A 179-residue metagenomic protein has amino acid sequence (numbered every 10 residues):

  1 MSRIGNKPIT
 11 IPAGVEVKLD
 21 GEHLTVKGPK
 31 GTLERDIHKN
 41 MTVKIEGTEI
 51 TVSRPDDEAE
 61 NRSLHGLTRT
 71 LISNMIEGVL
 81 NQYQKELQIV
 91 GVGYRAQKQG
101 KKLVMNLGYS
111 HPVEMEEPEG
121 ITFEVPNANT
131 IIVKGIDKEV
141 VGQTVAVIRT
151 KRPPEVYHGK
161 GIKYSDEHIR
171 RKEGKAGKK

Functional and structural regions predicted by a protein language model:
S2-A146, T150-K179: N-terminal intrinsically disordered, cationic/polar leader segments that include organellar targeting peptides
